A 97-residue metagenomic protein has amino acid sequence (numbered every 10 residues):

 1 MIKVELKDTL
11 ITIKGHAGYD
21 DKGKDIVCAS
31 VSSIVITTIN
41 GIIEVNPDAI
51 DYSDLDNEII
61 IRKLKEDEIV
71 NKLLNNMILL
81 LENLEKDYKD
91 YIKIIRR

Functional and structural regions predicted by a protein language model:
M1-I26, S33-R97: N-terminal intrinsically disordered, cationic/polar leader segments that include organellar targeting peptides
